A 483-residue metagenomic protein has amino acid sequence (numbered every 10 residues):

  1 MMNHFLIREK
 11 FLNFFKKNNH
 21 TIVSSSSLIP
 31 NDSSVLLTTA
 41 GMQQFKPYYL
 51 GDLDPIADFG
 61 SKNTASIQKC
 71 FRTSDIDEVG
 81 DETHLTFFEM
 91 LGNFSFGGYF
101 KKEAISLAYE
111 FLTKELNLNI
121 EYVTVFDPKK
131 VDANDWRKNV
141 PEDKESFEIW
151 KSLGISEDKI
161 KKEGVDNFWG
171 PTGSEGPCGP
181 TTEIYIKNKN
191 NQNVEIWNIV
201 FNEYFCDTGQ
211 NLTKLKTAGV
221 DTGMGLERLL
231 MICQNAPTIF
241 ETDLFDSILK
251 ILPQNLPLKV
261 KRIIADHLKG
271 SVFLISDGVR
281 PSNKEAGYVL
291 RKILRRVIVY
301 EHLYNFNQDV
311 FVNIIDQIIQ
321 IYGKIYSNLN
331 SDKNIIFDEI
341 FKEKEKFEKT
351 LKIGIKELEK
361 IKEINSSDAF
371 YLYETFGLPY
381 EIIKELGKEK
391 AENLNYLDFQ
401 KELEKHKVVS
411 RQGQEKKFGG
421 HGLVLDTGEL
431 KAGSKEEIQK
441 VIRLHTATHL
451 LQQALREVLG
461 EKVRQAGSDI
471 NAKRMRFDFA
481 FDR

Functional and structural regions predicted by a protein language model:
M1-R483: A glycine- and charged-residue-rich anion-binding loop/surface
